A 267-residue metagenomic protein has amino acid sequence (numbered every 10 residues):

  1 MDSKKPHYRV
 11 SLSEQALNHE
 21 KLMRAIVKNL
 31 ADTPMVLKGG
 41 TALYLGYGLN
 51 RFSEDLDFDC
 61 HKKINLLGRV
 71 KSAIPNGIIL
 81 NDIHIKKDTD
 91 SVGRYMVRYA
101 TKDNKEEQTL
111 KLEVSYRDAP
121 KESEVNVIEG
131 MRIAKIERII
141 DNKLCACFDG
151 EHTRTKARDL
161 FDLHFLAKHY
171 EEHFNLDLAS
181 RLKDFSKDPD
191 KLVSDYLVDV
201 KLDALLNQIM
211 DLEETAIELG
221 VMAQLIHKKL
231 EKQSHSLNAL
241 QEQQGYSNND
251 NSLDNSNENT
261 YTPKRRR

Functional and structural regions predicted by a protein language model:
M1-M35, G46-R51, C60-R267: Structured mid-to-C-terminal alpha-helical surface segments
K38-A42: Glycine-rich beta-strand-to-loop/alpha-helix junction loops that act as flexible
D55: Cytochrome P450 heme-iron axial ligand motif
